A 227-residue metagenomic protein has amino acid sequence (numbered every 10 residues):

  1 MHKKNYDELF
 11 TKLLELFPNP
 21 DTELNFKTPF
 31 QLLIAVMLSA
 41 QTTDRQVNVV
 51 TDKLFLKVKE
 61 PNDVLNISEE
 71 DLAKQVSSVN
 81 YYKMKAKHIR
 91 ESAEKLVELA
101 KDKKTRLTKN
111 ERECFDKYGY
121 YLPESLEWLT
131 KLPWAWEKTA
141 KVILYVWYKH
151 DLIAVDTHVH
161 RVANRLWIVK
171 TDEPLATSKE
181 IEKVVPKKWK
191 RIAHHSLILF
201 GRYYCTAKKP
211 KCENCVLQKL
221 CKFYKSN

Functional and structural regions predicted by a protein language model:
H2-N227: Catalytic cores of DNA base-excision repair glycosylases
